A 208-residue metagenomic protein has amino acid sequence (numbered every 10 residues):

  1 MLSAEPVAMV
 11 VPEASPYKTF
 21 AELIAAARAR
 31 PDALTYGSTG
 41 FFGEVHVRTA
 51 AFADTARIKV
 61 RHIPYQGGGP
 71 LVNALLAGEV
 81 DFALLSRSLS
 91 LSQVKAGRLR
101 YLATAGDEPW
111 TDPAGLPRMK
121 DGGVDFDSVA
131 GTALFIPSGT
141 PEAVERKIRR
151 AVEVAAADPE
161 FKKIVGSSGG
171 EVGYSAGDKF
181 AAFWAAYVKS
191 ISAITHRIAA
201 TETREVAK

Functional and structural regions predicted by a protein language model:
M1-P70, M119, V124, V129-I164 (+1 more regions): Hinge/capping helix and adjacent helix->loop/strand transition within the periplasmic-binding protein
R30-L34, I58, L76-L85, R98-R100 (+1 more regions): Alpha-to-beta junction loops
Y36-S38, L84, A103-T104, G166: Short beta-strand segments
H46, A50-T55, F82-A114: A ligand-binding cleft/hinge motif common to bilobed small-molecule-binding domains
D54-I58, K95, E142-K208: An extracytoplasmic/periplasmic, membrane-proximal ligand-sensing/linker region
L71-V72, S90: Short, hydrophobic alpha-helical packing/hinge segments within bilobed ligand-binding/sensory domains
